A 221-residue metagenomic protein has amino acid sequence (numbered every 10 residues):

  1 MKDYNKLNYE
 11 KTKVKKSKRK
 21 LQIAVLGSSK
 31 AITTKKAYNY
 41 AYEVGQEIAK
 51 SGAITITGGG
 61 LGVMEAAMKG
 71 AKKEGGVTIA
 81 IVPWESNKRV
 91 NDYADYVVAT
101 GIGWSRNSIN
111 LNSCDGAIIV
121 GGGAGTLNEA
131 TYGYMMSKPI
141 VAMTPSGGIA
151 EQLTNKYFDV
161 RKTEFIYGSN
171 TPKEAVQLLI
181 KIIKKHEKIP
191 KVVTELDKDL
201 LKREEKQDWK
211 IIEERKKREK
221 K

Functional and structural regions predicted by a protein language model:
K2-I79: Glycine-rich beta-alpha loop segments
E10-L21, L26-I32, G103-L179: C-terminal binding/interaction regions
I32-K35, N39, G58, G62 (+4 more regions): Residues at secondary-structure transition points
Q46-I54, K72-G76, F158, Q177-V192: Generic secondary-structure signature for well-ordered alpha-helical cores
S51, G58-G59, I81, V120 (+2 more regions): Structural motif
G60-L61, P83-S86, P145-G148: Short, ordered loop/turn segments at secondary-structure junctions
K73-A117: Helix-adjacent hinge/juxtasegments
I183-K221: C-terminal amphipathic helix plus adjacent low-complexity, charged tail appended to glycosyltransferase catalytic
